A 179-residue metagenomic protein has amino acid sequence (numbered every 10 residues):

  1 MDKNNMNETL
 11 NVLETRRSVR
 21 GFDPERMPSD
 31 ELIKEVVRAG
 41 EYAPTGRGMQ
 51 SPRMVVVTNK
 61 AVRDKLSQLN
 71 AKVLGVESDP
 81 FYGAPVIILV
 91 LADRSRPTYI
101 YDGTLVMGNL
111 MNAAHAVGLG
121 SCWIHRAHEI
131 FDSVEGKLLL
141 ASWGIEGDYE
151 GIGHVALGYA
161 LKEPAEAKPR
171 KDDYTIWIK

Functional and structural regions predicted by a protein language model:
M1-K179: Acidic, surface-exposed loops and disordered segments
